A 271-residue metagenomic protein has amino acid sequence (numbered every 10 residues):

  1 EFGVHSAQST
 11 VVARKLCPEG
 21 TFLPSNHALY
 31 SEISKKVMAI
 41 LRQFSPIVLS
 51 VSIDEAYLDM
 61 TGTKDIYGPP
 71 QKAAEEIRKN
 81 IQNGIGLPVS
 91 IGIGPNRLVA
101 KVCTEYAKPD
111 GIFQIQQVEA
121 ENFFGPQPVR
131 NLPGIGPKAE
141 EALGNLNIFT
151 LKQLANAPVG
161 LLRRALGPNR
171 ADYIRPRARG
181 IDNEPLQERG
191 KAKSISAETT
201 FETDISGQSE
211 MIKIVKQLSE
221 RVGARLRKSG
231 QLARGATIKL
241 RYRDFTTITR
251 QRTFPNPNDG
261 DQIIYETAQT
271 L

Functional and structural regions predicted by a protein language model:
E1-Y173, R179, L186, A224: Gly/Gly-Pro- and Ser/Thr-rich, intrinsically disordered tail segments characteristic of DNA damage-repair and tolerance
N131, A139-L271: DNA-contacting surface of Y-family translesion DNA polymerases
